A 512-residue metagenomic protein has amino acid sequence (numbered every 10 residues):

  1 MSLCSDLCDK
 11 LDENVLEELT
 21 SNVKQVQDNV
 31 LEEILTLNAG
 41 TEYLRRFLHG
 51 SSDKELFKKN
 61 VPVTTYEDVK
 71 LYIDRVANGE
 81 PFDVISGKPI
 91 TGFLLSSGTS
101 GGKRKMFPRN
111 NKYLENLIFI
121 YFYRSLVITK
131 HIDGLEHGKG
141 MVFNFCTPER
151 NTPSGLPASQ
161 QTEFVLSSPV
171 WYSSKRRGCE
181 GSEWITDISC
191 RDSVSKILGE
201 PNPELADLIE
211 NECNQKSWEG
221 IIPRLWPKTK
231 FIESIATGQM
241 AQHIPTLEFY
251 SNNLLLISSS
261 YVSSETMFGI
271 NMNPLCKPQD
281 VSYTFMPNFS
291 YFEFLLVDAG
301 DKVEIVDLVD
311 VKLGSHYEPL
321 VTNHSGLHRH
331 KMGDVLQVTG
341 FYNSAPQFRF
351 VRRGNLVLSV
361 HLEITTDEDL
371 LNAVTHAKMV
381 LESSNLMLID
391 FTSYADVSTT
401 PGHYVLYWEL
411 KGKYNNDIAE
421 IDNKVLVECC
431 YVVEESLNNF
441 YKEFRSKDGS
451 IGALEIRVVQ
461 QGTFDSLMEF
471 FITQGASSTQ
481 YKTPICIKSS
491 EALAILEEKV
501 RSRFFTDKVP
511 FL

Functional and structural regions predicted by a protein language model:
M1-S51, F57-T65, L71-P81, T162-L512: Active-site glycine/GP-rich loop and adjacent strand/helix microenvironment that borders small-molecule binding pockets
V30, K88-P89, Y113-Y121, G238-Q239 (+1 more regions): Short, glycine/acidic-rich beta->alpha junctions
H49, L94, F107-N111, F145-C146 (+2 more regions): Glycine-rich, histidine-containing beta strand-loop boundary motifs that form or position
D74-L95: Conserved pre-ATP/AMP-binding loop-to-beta segment of ANL
F93-F107, I456: Conserved adenylation A10 loop of the ANL superfamily
L95, N116, I120, D369-A373: Short amphipathic alpha-helical face segments that pack within enzyme cores and frequently flank/anchor catalytic
R109-H131: Conserved structural elements of the adenylate-forming
Y123-I185: Conserved AMP-binding loop of ANL adenylate-forming enzymes
